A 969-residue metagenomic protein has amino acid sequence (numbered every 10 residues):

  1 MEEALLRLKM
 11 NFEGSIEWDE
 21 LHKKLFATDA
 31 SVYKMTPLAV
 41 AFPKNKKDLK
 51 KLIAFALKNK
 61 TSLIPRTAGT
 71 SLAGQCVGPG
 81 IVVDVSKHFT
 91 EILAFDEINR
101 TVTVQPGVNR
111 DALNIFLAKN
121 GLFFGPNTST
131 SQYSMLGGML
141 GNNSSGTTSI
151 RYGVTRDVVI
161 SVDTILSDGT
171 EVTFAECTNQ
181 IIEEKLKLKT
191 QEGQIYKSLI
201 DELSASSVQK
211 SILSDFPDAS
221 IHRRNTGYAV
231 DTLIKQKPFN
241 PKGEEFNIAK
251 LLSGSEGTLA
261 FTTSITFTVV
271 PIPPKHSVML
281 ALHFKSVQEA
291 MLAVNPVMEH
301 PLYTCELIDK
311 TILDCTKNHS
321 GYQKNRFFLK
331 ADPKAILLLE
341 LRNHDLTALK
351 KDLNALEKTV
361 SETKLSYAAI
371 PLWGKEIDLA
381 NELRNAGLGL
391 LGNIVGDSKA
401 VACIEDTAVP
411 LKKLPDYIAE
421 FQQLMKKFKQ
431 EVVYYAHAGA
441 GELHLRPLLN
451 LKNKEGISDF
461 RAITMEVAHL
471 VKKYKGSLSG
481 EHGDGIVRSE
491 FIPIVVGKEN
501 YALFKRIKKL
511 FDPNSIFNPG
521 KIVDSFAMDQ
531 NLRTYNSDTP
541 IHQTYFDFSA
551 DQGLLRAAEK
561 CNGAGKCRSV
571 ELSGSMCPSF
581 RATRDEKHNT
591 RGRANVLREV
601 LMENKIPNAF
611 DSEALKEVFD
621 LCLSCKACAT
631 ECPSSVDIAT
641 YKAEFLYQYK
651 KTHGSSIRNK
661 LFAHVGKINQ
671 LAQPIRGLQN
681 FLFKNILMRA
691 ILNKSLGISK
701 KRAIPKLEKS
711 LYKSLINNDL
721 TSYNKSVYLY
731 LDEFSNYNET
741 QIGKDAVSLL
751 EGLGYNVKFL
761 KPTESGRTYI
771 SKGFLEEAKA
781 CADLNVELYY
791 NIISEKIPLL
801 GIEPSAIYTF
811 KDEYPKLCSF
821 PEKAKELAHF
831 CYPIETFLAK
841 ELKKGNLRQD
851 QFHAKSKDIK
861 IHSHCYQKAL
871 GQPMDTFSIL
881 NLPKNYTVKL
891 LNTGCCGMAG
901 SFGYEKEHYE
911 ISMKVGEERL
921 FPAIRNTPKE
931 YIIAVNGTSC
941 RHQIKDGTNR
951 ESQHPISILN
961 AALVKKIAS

Functional and structural regions predicted by a protein language model:
M1-A54, K58, A68-R100, S129 (+6 more regions): N-terminal flexible segment immediately upstream of the FAD-binding catalytic core in FAD-dependent oxidoreductases
L8, S31-L63, I81, V85-T130 (+6 more regions): N-terminal glycine-rich flavin-associated loop
H22, S71-G74, T130-G137, H222-L233 (+17 more regions): A glycine-rich phosphate-binding loop feature that marks nucleotide/adenosyl-phosphate handling sites
S31, G141, S149-Y152, V159-L383 (+4 more regions): C-terminal substrate-binding/cap subdomain adjacent to the FAD-binding core in PCMH-type and related FAD-linked
K235-L259, V270, S277-V278, L282-H300 (+10 more regions): Long hydrophobic segments that form regular secondary structure
I265-I272, M291, M298-S398, A436-A438 (+7 more regions): Terminal amphipathic helices with adjacent charged low-complexity linkers/tails
S398, K473-L478, G485-L621, T640 (+2 more regions): Ferredoxin-type iron-sulfur electron-transfer modules and their immediate structural context
D512, P519, A639-S969: Iron-sulfur cluster-binding electron-transfer modules in prokaryotic oxidoreductases
